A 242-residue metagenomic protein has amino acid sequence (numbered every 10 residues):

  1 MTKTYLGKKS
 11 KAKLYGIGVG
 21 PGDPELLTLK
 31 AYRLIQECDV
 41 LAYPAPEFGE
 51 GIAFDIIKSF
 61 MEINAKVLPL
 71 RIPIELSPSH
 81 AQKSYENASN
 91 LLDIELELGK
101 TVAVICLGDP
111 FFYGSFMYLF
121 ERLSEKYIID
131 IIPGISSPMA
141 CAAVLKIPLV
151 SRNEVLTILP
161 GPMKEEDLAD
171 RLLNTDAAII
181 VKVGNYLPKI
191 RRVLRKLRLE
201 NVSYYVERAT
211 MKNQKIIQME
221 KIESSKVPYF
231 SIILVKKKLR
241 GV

Functional and structural regions predicted by a protein language model:
T2-P24, L29-A31, Q36-K126, M211 (+4 more regions): Class I S-adenosyl-L-methionine
L14, L172-V242: A contiguous loop/helix-start segment that scaffolds small-molecule binding in enzyme catalytic cores
L14-G16, V67-P69, I129-I131, I158 (+1 more regions): Conserved beta-strand scaffold positions in the cores of enzyme catalytic domains, especially in NTP/NDP-utilizing
P21-G22, A45-F48, I72-P73, I135-S137 (+3 more regions): Short, acidic/turn-prone active-site loops that include or flank metal/cofactor- and phosphate-binding residues
Y43, P69, V104-C106, I131-G134 (+3 more regions): General beta-strand structural signal in soluble alpha/beta enzymes
A88-L92, L168, I190: Generic hydrophobic alpha-helical segments
F112-N174, S224, K237-G241: Class I SAM-dependent methyltransferase SAM-binding "motif I" and its flanking Rossmann-like core
